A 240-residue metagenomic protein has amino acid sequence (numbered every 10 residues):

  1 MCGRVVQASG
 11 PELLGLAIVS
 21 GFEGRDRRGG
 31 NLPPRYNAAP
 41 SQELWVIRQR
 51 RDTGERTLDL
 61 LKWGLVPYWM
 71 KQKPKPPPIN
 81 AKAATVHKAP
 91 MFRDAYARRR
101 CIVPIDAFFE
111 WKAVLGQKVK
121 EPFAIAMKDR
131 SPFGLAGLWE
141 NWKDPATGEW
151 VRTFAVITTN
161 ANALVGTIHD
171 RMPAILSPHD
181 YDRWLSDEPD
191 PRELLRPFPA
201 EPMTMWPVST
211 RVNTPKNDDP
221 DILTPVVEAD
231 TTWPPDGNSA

Functional and structural regions predicted by a protein language model:
M1-A240: Short linear sequence motif anchored by a di-proline
